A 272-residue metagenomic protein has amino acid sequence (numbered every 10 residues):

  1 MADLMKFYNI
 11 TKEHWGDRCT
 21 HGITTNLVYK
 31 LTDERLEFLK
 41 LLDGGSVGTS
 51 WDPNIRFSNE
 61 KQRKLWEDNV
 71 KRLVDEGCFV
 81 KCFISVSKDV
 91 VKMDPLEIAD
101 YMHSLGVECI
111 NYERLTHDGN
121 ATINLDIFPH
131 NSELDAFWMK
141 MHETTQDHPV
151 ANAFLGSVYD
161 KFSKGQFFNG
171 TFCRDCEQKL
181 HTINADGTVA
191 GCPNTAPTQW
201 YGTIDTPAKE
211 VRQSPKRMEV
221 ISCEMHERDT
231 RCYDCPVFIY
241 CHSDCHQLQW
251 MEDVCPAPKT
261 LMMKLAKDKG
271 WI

Functional and structural regions predicted by a protein language model:
M1-A2, T11-L31, L42-E67, F79-K88 (+1 more regions): Core AdoMet radical
L4-N9, E60-N69, P95-E97, F128-D147: Well-ordered, non-membrane alpha-helical segments in soluble/globular domains
E13-C19, L73-V80, S104-C109, E143-A151: Structural alpha-beta junctions
T32-D33, E67, K92, M225: Structural motif corresponding to alpha-helix initiation and N-cap regions
L36-G44, V70-E76, D100-G106: Acidic (Asp/Glu)-rich catalytic clusters
V90-H103: Catalytic cores of alpha/beta
D118-P197, Y240: A C-terminal junction/extension of Radical SAM enzymes
N194-I272: Flexible mid-to-C-terminal extensions adjoining Fe-S/redox cofactors in radical SAM and related proteins
